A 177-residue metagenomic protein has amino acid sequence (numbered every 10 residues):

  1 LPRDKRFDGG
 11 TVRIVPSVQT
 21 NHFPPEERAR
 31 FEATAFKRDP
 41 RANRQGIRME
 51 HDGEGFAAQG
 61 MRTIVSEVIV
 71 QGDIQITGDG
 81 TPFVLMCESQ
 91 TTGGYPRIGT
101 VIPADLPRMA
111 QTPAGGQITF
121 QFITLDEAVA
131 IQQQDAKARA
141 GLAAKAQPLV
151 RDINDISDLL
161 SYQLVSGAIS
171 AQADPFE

Functional and structural regions predicted by a protein language model:
L1-E177: Conserved "landmark" site that anchors the functional core of diverse proteins
